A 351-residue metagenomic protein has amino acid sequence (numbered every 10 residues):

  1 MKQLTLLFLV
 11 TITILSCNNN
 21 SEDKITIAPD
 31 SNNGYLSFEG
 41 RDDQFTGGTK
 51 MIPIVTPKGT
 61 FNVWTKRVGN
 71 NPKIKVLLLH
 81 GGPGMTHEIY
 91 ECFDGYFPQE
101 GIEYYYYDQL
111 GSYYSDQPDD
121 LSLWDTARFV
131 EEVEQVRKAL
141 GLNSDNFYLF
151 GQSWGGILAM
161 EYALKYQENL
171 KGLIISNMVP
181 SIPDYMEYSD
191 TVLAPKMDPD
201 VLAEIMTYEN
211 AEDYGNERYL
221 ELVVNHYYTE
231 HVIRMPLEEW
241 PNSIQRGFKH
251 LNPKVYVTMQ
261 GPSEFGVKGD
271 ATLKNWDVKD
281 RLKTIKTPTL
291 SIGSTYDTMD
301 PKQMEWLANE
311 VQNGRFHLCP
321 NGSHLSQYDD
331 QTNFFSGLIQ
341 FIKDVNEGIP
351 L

Functional and structural regions predicted by a protein language model:
G84-G95: The serine-hydrolase catalytic nucleophile loop
F97-D116: Conserved alpha/beta-hydrolase
R128-N146: Conserved acidic catalytic loop of the alpha/beta-hydrolase fold
D145-Y188: Conserved hydrolase catalytic core segment
L173-Y214: Flexible "cap/lid" loop of the alpha/beta hydrolase fold
A203-K283, T287: Alpha/beta-hydrolase
K279-N321: Conserved loop-alpha-helix segment in the C-terminal half of the alpha/beta-hydrolase fold that carries the catalytic
G314-L351: Catalytic active-site module of serine/aspartate enzymes centered on a nucleophile-bearing elbow/loop
